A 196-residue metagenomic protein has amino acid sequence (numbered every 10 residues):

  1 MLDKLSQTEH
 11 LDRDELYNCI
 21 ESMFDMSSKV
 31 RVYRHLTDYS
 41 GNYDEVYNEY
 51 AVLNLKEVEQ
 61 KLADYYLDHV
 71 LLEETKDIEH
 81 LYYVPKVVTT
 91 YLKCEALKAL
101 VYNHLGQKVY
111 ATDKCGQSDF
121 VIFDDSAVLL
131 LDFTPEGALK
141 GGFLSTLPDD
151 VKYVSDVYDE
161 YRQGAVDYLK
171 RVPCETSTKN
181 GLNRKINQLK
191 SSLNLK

Functional and structural regions predicted by a protein language model:
M1-K86: PLD-like (HKD) phosphodiesterase/transphosphatidyltransferase domain
F24-D25, A99, L169-K170: Contiguous, function-dense segments enriched for cysteine-driven chemistry and partner/ligand-binding capacity
R31-L36, E79-Y82, Y110-T112, V121-F123 (+1 more regions): A structural signal for short, well-ordered beta-strand segments and their strand-loop junctions that often border
G41-D44, V87-Y91, L129-L131, G137-A138: Short catalytic/ligand-binding loop motif for oxyanion handling, primarily in non-cytosolic enzymes, centered on
N42-Y47, T89-K93, Q117-I122, L182: Short, solvent-exposed polar/charged micro-motifs at secondary-structure junctions
K86-Q117: HKD-type phospholipase D/PLD-like phosphodiesterase module
D113-P148: HKD (HxKxxxxD) catalytic microenvironment of the phospholipase D
T134-K196: Signature of lipid phosphatidyltransferase scaffolds
